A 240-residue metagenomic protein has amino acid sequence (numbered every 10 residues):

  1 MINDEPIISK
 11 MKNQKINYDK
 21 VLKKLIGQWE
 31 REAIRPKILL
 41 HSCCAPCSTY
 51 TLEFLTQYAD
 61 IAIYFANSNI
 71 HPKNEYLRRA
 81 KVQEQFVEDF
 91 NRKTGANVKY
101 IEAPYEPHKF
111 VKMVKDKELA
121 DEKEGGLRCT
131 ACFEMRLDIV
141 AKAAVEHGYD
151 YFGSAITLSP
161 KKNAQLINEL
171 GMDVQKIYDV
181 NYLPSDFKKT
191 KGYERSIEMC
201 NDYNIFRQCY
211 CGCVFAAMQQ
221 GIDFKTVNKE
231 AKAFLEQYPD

Functional and structural regions predicted by a protein language model:
I2-Y50, Y58-D240: Nucleotide-activated chemistry modules centered on ATP-dependent adenylation/adenylyltransferase
L55: Aromatic pocket-lining residues of Rossmann-like dinucleotide-binding sites
